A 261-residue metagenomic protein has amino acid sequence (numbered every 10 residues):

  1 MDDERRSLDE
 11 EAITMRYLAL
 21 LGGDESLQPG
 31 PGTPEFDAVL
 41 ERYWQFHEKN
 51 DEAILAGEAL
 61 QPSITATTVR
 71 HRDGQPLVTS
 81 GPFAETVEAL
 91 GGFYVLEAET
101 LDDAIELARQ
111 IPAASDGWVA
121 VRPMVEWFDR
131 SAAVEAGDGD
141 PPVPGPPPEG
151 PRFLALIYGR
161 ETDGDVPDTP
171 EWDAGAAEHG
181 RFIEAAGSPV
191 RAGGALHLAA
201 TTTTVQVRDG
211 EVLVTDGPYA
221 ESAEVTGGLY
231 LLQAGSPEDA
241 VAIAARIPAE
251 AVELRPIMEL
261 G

Functional and structural regions predicted by a protein language model:
D2, L8-G261: Conserved, structured core segments of small domains
